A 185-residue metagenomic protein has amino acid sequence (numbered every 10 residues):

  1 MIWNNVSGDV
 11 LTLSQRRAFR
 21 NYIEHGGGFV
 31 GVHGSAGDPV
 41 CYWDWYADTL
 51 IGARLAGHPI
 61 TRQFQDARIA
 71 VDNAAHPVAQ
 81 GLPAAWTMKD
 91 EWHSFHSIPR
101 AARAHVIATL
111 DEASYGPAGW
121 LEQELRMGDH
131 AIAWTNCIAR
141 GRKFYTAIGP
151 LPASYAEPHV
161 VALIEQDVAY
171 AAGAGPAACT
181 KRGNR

Functional and structural regions predicted by a protein language model:
M1-N5, I23, G28-H33, A79-Q80 (+2 more regions): Structural recognition of the beta-strand scaffold that forms the well-ordered cores of secreted hydrolase catalytic
I2-N5, R17, E157-L163: A short, hydrophobic/aromatic-rich structural module that often spans a beta strand with its adjoining loop
V6-D9, E122: Short, flexible loop segments at the rims of nucleotide/cofactor-binding pockets, characterized by
G8-L82: A glycine-rich, often tryptophan-bearing local segment used as a flexible ligand/cofactor-contacting loop or short
G31-A36, I60-Q65, A101, E165-Q166 (+1 more regions): Short C-terminal domain-edge/linker segments immediately following a structured domain
Y46-G52, M88-E91, I98-R103, G149 (+2 more regions): Oxidoreductase and adenylate-handling cofactor-binding alpha/beta cores
R62-A139: Catalytic beta-strand/loop cores that center a nucleophilic Ser/Cys/Thr and support acyl-enzyme chemistry
S114-R185: Extracellular ligand-binding/catalytic regions of CAZymes and related secreted enzymes and adhesion modules
